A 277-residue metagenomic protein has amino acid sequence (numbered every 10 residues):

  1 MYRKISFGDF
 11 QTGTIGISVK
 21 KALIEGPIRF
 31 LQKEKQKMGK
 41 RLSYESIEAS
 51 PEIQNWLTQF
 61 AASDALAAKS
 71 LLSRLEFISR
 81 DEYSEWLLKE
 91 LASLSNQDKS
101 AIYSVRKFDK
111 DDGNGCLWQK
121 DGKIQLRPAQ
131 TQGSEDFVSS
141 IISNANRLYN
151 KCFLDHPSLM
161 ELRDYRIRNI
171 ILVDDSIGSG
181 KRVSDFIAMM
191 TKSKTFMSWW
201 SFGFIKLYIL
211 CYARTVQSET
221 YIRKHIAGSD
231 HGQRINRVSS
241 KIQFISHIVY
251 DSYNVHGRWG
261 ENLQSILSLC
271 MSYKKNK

Functional and structural regions predicted by a protein language model:
Y2-K277: PRPP-associated nucleotide enzymes
